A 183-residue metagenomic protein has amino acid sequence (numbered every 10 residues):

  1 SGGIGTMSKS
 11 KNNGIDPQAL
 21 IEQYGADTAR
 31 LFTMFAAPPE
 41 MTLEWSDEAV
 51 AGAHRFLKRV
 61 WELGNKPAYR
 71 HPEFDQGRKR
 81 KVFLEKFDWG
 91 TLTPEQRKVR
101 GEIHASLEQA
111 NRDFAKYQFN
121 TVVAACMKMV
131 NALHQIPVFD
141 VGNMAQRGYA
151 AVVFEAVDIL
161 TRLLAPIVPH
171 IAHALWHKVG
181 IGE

Functional and structural regions predicted by a protein language model:
S1-A151: Long, charged, mostly alpha-helical binding arms that flank functional sites
A156-E183: Amphipathic alpha-helical
